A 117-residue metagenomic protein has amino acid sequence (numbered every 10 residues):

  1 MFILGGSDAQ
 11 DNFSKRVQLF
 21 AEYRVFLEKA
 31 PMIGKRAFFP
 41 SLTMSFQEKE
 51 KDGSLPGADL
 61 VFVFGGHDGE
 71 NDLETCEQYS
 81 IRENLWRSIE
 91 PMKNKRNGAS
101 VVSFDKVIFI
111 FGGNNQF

Functional and structural regions predicted by a protein language model:
M1-F117: Kelch-like beta-propeller repeat domains
